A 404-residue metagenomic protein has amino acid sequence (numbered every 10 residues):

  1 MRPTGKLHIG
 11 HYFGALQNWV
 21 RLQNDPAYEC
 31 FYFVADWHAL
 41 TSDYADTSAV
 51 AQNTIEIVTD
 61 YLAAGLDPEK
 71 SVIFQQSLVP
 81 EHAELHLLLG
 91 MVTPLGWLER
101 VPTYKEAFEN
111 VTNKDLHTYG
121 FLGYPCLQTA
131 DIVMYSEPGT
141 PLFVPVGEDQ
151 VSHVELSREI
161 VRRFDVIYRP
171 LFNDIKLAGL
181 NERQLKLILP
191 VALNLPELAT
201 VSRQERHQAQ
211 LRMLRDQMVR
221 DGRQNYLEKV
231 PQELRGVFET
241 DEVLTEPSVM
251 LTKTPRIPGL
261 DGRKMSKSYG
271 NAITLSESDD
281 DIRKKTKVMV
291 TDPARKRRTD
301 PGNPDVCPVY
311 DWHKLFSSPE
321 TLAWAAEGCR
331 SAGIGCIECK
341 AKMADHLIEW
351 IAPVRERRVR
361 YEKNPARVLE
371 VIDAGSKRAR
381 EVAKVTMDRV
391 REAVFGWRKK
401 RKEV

Functional and structural regions predicted by a protein language model:
M1-P3, L142: Glycine- and acidic
P3-I132, V161, E349-W350, V359: N-terminal Rossmann-like or analogous alpha/beta NTP/dinucleotide-binding catalytic cores that position adenine
H11-F13, S152, I160-V404: Conserved nucleotide- and phosphate/pyrophosphate-binding catalytic cores in adenylate/nucleotidyl-handling enzymes
A27, L95-E99, M134-F143, S317-A325 (+1 more regions): Short helix-capping/linker segments at secondary-structure and domain boundaries
L40-D43, P138, M218, M265: Active-site-proximal beta-alpha loop/turn segments in soluble metabolic enzymes
V72-I73, E137, P247-V249: A short coil-to-beta-strand element that immediately follows conserved catalytic motifs
E84-L87, P102-E109, N113-N194, K253-I257 (+1 more regions): Classical nucleotidyltransferase
